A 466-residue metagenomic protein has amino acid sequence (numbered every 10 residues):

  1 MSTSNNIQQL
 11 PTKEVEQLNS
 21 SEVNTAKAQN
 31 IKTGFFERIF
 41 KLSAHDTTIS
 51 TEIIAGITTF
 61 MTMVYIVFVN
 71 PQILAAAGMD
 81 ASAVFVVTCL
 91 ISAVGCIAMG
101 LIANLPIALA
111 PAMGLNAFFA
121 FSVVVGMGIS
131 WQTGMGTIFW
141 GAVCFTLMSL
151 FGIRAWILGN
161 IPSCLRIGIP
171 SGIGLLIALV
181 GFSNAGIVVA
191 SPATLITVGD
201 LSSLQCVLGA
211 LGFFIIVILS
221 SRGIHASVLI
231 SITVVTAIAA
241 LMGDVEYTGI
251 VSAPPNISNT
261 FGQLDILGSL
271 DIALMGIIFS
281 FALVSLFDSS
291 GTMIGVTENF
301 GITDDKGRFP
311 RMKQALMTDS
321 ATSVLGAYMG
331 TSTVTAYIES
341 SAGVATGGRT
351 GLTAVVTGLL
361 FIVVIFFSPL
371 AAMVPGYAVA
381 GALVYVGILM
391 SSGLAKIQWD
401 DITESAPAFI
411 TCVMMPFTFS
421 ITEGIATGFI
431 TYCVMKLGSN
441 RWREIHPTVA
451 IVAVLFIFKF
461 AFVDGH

Functional and structural regions predicted by a protein language model:
M1-T25: Intrinsically disordered, low-complexity cytosolic terminal tails
L10, E22-A83, I196-V198, L229-K313 (+1 more regions): Helix-loop-helix hairpins and the membrane-proximal interhelical loops of multi-pass alpha-helical transport proteins
I31-I66, N70, I91, A112-F121 (+2 more regions): Helix-loop-helix junctions within the multi-pass membrane cores of secondary transporters/permeases
I57-V64, V94-I97, L101, A178 (+4 more regions): Hydrophobic/aromatic residues within the transmembrane alpha-helices of Major Facilitator Superfamily
Q72-V84, S122-T133, I272-M275, P375 (+1 more regions): Helix-coil boundary and interhelical linker segments in multi-pass alpha-helical membrane proteins
A77-I97: Loop-to-helix transition at the N-terminal end of transmembrane alpha-helices
S92-M113: Juxtamembrane transmembrane-helix boundary signature
M127-L241, V245, V355-H466: Membrane-embedded alpha-helical modules
